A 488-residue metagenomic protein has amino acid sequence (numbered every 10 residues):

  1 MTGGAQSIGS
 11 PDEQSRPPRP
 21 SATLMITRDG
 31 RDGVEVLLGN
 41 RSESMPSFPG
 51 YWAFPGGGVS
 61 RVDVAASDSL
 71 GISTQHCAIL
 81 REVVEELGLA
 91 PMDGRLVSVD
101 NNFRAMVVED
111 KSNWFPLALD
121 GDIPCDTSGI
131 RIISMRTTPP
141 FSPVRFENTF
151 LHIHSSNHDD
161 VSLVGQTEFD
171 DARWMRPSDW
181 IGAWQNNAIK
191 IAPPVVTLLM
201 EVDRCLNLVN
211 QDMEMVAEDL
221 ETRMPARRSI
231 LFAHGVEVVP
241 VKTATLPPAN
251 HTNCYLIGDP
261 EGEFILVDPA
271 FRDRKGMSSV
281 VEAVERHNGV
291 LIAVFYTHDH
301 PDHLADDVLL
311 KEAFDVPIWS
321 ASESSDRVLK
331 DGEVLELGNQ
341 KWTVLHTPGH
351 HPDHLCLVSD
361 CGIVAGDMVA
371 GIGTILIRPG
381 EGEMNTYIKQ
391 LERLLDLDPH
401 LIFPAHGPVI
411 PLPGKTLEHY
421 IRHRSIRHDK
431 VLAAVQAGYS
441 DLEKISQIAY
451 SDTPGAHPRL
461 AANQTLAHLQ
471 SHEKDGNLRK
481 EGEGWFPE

Functional and structural regions predicted by a protein language model:
M1-H234, V238-V239: N-terminal leader/linker segments that precede catalytic domains of diphosphate-processing enzymes
D12-R16, P139-S142, T245-L246, D326 (+1 more regions): Short Gly/Pro-enriched turn/cap motifs at secondary-structure boundaries
I79, L87, F295-H298, T347 (+2 more regions): Ser/Thr-glycine-rich phosphate-binding loops at phosphate-binding pockets of nucleotides, nucleotide cofactors
V236-R286, C356-G366, G371: Conserved beta-strand hairpin/beta-sheet module of binuclear metal-dependent hydrolase folds, prominently
E263-L266, F271-R274, K341, H346 (+1 more regions): Metallo-beta-lactamase
R274-W319: Active-site metal-binding motif and surrounding structural segment of the metallo-beta-lactamase
A293, T297-H303, H350, H406 (+2 more regions): Histidine-centered divalent metal-coordination motifs
A433-E488: C-terminal regulatory/interaction regions
